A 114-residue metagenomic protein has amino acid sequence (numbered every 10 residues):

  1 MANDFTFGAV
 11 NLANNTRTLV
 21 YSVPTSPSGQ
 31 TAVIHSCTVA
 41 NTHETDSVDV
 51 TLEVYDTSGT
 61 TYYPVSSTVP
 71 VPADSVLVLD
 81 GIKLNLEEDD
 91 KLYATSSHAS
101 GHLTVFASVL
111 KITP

Functional and structural regions predicted by a protein language model:
M1-A32, S36, T42, S96-P114: C-terminal interaction-tip segments
A40, Y55-T57, T95: A generic structural motif
T45-S47: Short proline/glycine-enriched turn/loop motifs at strand-loop junctions of beta-rich domains
T51-Y55, F106-S108: Beta-strand signatures of extracellular beta-sandwich domains
Y55-T60, I112: Change "in extracellular beta-sheet-rich domains … of secreted and cell-surface proteins" to "in beta-sheet-rich domains
S58-K91: Intrinsically disordered, low-complexity Pro/Gly/Ser/Thr-rich segments with frequent PxxP/GP/PP motifs and embedded
